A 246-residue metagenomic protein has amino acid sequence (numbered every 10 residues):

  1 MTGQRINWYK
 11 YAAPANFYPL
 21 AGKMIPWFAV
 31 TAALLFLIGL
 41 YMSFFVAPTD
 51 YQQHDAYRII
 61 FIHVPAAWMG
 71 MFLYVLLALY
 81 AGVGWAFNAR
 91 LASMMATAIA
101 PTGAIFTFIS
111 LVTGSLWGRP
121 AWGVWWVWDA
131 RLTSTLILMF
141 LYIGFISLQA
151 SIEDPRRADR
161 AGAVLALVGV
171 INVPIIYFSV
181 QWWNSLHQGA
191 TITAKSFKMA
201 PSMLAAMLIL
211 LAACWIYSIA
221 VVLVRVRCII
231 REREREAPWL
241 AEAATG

Functional and structural regions predicted by a protein language model:
T2-G246: Polytopic transmembrane helical bundles with strong interfacial aromatic enrichment
